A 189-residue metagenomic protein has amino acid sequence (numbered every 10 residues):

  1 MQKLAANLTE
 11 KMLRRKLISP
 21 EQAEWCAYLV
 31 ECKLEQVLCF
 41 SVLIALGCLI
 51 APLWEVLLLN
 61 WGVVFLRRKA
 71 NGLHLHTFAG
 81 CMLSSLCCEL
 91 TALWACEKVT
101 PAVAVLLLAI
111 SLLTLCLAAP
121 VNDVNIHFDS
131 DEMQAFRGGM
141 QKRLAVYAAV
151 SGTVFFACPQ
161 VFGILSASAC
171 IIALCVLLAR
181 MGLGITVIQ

Functional and structural regions predicted by a protein language model:
A6-E55: Hydrophobic transmembrane alpha-helices
Q36-L46, W61-R67, S85-L93, V146-F155: Hydrophobic, membrane-inserted alpha-helices
L46-L59, A104-L112: Structural signature of hydrophobic alpha-helical transmembrane segments
L57-L58, A79-L83, V105-L106, A145 (+1 more regions): Hydrophobic alpha-helical transmembrane segments
G62-H74, A119-F128, V176-I185: C-terminal ends of transmembrane helices
H76-C87, A104-I110, D131-G138: Cytoplasmic-side transmembrane-helix entry/capping segments in multi-pass membrane proteins
L90, W94, V105-P120, L144-F156 (+1 more regions): Hydrophobic core of alpha-helical transmembrane segments in multi-pass integral membrane proteins
D123-V146: Membrane-helix boundary/juxtamembrane motif in polytopic membrane proteins
